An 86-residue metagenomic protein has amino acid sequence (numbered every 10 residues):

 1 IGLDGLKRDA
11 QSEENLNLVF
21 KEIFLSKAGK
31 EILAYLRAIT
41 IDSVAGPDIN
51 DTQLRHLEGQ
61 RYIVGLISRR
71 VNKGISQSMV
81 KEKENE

Functional and structural regions predicted by a protein language model:
I1-E86: Intrinsic-disorder/low-complexity detector
